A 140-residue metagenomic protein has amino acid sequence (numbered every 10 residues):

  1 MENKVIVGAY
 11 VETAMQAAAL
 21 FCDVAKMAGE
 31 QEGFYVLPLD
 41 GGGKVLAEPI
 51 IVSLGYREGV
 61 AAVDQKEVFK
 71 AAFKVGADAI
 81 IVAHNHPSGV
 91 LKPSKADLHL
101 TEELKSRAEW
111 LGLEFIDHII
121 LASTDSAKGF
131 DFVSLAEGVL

Functional and structural regions predicted by a protein language model:
M1-A77, P93-F115, A122-L140: N-terminal beta-strand/alpha-helix entry module and adjacent surface of metal-dependent catalytic domains
I80-H86: Short beta-strands and strand-loop turn motifs
I81, I119-I120: Residues embedded in well-ordered beta-strands within globular domains across many folds
H86, I120-A122: Conserved beta-strand edge residues that scaffold enzyme active sites
S88-K92: Short, solvent-exposed loop/turn segments at secondary-structure junctions
